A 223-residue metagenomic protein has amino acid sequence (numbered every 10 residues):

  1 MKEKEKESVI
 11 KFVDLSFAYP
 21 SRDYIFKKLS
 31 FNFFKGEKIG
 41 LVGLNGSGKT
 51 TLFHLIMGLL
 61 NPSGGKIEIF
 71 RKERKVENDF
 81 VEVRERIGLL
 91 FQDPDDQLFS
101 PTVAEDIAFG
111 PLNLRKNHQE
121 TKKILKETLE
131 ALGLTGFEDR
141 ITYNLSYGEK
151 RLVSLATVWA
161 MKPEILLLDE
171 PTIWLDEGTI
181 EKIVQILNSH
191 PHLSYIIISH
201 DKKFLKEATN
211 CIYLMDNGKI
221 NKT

Functional and structural regions predicted by a protein language model:
V42-L44: The feature captures the beta-strand-to-loop junction immediately N-terminal to the Walker
M57: Helix-to-loop junction immediately C-terminal to a conserved catalytic motif
G65-K75, V83: Conserved ABC transporter NBD signature motif
Q119-F137: Conserved ABC ATPase "signature" region
I141-L145, E149: Conserved ABC ATPase signature
L155-A156: Hydrophobic anchor residue at the start of the ABC signature
L166-E170: Catalytic Walker B motif of ABC-type/P-loop ATPase nucleotide-binding domains
